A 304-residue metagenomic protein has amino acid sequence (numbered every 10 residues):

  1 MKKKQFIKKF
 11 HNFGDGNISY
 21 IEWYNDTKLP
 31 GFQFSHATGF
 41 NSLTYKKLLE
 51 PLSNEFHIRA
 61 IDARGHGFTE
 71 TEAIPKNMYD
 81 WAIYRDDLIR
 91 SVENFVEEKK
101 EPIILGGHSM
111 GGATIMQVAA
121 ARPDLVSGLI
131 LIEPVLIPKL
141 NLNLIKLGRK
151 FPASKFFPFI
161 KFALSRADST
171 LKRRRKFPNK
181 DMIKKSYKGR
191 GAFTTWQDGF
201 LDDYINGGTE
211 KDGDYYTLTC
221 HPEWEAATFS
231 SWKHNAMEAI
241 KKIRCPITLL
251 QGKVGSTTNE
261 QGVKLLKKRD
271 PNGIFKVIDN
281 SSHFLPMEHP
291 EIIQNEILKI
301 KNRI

Functional and structural regions predicted by a protein language model:
F13-W23: A short loop-to-beta-strand scaffold at the N-terminal edge of the catalytic core in hydrolase folds
I21-A73, S91: Conserved HGGG/HGGXW glycine-rich cap/lid loop of the alpha/beta-hydrolase fold
Q33-A37, H108, Q251: The conserved beta1-alpha1 loop
G65-G106, N295: Active-site loop/oxyanion-hole signature of alpha/beta-hydrolase fold enzymes
E101-K146: Conserved hydrolase catalytic core segment
L129-R175: Flexible "cap/lid" loop of the alpha/beta hydrolase fold
G199-D202, N206-L265: Conserved serine/cysteine hydrolase catalytic core
S281-P290: Catalytic histidine-centered segment of alpha/beta-hydrolase-like enzymes
